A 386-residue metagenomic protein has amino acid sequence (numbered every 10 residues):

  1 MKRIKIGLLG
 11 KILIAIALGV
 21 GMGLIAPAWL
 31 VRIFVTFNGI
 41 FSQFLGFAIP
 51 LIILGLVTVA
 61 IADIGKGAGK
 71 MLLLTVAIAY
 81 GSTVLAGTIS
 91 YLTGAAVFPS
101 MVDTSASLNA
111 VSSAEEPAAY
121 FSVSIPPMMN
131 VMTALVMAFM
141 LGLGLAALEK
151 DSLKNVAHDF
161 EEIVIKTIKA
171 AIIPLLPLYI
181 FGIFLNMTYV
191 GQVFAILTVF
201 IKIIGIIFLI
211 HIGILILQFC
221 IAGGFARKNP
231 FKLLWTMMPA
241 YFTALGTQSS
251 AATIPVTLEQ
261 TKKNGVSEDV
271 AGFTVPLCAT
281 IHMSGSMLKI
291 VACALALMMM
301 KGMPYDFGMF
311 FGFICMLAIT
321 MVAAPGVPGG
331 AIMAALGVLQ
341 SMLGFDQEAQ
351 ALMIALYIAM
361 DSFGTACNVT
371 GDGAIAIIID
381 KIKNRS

Functional and structural regions predicted by a protein language model:
K2-P27, G39-A48, K70-K232: Signature of multi-pass transmembrane helix bundles
P27, A62-K70, P99, A146-D151 (+7 more regions): Juxtamembrane helix-boundary/capping and inter-helix hinge elements in multi-pass membrane proteins
I33, G69, L73, V193-I201 (+3 more regions): Membrane-water interface of transmembrane alpha-helices in multipass transporters/channels
V35-G46, N155-A170, W235-T243, E259-K263 (+3 more regions): Short amphipathic alpha-helical coupling elements at transmembrane boundaries
I40, F44, V57-T58, T75-Y80 (+9 more regions): Transmembrane helix-bundle signature of multi-pass membrane transporters/permeases
G69-T75, A170-I173, K263-A279, Y305-G308 (+2 more regions): Membrane-interface alpha-helices at helix entry/exit sites of multi-pass transporters
V102, V291-S386: Transmembrane alpha-helical segments and their short flanking loops that form helix-hairpins/helix-helix interfaces
V111, L234-V291, A318-I332, A359-I378: Alpha-helical membrane segments and immediately flanking helix-loop junctions that form or couple to the substrate/ion
